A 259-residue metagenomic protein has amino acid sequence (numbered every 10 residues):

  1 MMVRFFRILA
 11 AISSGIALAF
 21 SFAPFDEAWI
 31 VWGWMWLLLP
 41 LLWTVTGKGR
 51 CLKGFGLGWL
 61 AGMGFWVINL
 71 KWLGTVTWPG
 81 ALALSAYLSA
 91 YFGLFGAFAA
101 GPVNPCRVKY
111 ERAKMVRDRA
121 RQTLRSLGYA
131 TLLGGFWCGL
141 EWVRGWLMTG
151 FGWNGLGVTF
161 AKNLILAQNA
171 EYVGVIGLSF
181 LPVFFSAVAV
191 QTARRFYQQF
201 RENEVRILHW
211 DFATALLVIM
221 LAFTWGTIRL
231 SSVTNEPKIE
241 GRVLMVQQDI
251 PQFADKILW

Functional and structural regions predicted by a protein language model:
M2-V233: Membrane-embedded alpha-helical bundles of multi-pass enzymes that act on lipidic or dolichyl-linked glycan substrates
I219, G226-W259: Soluble catalytic regions of membrane-associated enzymes that act on cell-envelope and secretory-pathway components
